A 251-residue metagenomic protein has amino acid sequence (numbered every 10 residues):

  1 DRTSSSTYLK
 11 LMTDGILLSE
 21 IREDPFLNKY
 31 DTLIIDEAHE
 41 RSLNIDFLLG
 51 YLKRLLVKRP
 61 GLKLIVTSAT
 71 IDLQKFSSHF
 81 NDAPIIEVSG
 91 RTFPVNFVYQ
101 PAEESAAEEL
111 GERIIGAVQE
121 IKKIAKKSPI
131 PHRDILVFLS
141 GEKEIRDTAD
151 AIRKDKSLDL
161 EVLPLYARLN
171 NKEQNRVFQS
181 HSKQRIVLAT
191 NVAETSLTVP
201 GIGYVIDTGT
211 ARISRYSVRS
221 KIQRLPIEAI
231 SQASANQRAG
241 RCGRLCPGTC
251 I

Functional and structural regions predicted by a protein language model:
D1-I251: P-loop NTPase motor module signature
